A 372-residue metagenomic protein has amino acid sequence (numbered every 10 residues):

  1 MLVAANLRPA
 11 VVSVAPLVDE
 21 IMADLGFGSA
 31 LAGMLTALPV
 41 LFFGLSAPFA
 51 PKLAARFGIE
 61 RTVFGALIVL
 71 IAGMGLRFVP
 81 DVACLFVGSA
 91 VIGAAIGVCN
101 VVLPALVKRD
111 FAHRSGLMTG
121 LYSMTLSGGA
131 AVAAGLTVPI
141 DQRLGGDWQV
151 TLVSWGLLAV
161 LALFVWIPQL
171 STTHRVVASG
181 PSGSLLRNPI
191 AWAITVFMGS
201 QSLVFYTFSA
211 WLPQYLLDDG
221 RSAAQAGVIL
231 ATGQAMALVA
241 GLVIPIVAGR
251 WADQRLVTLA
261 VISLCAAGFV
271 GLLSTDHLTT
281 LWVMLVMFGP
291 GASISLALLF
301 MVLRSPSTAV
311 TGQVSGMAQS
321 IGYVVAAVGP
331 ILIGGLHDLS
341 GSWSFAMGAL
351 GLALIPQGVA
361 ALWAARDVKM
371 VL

Functional and structural regions predicted by a protein language model:
V12, V40-P48, A131, Q234-L242 (+1 more regions): Residue-level signature of mid-helix packing/kink "hotspots" within the transmembrane helices of 12-pass Major
A15, P189-G241: Extracytoplasmic gate region of multi-pass secondary transporters
L45-A83: Conserved MFS/SLC helix-loop-helix module at the cytosolic interface between two early adjacent transmembrane helices
S46-G58, A240-D253: Helix-to-loop junctions at the C-terminal end of transmembrane segments in multipass secondary transporters
V82, H113-R114, G120-S171: Helix-loop-helix hairpin linking two adjacent transmembrane segments in secondary transporters
S89-M124: Cytoplasmic helix-loop-helix junction between adjacent transmembrane helices in 12-TM secondary transporters
Q254-A297: C-terminal transmembrane helical hairpin of 12-TM major facilitator-type secondary transporters
T308-W343, L350: A late C-terminal transmembrane helix in Major Facilitator Superfamily
